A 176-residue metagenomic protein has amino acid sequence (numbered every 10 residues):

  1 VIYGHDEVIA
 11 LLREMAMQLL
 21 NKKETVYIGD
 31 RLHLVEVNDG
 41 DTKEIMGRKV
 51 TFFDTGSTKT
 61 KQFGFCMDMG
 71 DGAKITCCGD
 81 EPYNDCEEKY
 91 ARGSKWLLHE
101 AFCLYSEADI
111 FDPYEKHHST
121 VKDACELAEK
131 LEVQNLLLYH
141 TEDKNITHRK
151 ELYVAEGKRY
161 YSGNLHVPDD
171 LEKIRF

Functional and structural regions predicted by a protein language model:
V1-T76, P82, E87, E151-F176: Binuclear metal-dependent hydrolase catalytic cores
P82-L171: Cap/insert and terminal regions of metallo-dependent hydrolase folds
